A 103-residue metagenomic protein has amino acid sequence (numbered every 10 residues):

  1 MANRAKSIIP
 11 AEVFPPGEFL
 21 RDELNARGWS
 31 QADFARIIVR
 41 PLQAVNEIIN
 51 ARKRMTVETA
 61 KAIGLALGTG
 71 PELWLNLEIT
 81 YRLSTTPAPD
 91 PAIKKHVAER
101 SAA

Functional and structural regions predicted by a protein language model:
A2-W29: A short, Lys/Arg-rich alpha-helix, primarily the initiator
A26, I37, A66: Residues within the alpha-helical elements of helix-turn-helix
G28, A51-R52: Alpha-helical hinge/cap motifs
W29-E47: Short alpha-helical DNA-recognition segment
V39, N50, I79: Residue-level detection of the helix-turn-helix DNA-binding "recognition helix"
R52-L67, R82: Short, basic-rich loop-to-helix N-cap that marks the start of a DNA-contacting helix
G70-V97: Short amphipathic recognition helices of helix-turn-helix/homeodomain-type DNA-binding modules
R100-A102: Short, intrinsically disordered, charge-balanced linker/junction segments flanking boundaries in proteins
